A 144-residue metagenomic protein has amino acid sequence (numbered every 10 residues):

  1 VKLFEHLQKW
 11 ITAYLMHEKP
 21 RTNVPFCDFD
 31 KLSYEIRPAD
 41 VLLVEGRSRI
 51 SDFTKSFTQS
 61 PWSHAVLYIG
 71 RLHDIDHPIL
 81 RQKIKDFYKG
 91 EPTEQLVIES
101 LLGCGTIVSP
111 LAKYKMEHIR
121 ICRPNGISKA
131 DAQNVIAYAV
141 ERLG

Functional and structural regions predicted by a protein language model:
V1-G144: Cysteine-nucleophile amide-bond enzymes
